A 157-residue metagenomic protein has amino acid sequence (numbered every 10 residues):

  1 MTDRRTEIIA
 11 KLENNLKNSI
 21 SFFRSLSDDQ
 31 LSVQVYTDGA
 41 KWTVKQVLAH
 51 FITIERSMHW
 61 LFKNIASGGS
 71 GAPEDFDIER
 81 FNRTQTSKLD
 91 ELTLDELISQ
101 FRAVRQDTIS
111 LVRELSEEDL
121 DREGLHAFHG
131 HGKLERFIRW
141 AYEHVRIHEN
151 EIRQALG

Functional and structural regions predicted by a protein language model:
M1-S21: Extreme N-terminal tail/first-helix region
T6-E13, L48, I52, D95-R102 (+2 more regions): Short amphipathic alpha-helical segments with heptad-repeat character
I8, Y36-T37, T86, L97 (+1 more regions): Generic anion/oxyanion-binding catalytic loop in active/binding sites
N15, N82-D121: Acidic/histidine-rich alpha-helical segments that form the ligand environment of transition-metal centers
N15-S25, V104-L111, I147, E151: Solvent-exposed, charged/polar functional surfaces in cytosolic regulatory/catalytic domains
S27-Q34: Active-site flanking loop/helix segments enriched in acidic
Q34-R80, I109, L120-G157: Short, contiguous alpha-helical
